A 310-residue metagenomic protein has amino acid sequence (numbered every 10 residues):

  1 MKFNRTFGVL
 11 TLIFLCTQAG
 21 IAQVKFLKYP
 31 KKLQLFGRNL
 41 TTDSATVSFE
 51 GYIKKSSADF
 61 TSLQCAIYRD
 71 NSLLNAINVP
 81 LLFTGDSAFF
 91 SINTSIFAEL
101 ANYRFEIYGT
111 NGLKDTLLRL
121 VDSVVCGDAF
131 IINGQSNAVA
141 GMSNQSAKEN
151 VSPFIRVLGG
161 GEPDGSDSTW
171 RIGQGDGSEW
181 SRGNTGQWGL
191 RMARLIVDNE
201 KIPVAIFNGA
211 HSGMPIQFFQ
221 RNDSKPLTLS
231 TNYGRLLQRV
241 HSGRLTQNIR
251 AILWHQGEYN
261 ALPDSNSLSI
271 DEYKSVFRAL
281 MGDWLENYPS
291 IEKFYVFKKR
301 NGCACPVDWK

Functional and structural regions predicted by a protein language model:
M1-K25: Bacterial Sec-dependent N-terminal signal peptides
Q23-K310: Cell-envelope and extracellular/periplasmic
